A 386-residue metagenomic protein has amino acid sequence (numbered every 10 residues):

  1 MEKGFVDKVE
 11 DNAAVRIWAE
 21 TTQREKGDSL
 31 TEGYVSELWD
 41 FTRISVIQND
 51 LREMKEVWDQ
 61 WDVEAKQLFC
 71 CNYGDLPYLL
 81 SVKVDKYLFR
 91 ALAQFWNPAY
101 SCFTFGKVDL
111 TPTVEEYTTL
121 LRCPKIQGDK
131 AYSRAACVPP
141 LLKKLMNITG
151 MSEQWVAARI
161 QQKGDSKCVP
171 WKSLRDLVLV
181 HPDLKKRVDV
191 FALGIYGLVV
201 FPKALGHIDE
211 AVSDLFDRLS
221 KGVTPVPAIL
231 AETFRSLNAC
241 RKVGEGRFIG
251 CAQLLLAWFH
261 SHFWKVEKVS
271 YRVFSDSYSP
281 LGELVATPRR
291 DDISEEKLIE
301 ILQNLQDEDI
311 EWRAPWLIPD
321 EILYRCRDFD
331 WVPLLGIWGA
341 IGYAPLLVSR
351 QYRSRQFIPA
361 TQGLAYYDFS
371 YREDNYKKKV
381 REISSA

Functional and structural regions predicted by a protein language model:
M1-A231, N238, G250, P288 (+6 more regions): N-terminal leader regions that mediate targeting or early regulatory function
A228, V243, C251-L254, F274: Helix-rich, well-folded core regions that mediate interactions or catalysis
A239-V243, D374: Alpha-helical coiled-coil heptad-repeat oligomerization segments
R247: Single-stranded nucleic acid-binding surfaces, predominantly the OB-fold ssDNA-binding core
L255, H260-A386: Extended, charge-rich alpha-helical regions
